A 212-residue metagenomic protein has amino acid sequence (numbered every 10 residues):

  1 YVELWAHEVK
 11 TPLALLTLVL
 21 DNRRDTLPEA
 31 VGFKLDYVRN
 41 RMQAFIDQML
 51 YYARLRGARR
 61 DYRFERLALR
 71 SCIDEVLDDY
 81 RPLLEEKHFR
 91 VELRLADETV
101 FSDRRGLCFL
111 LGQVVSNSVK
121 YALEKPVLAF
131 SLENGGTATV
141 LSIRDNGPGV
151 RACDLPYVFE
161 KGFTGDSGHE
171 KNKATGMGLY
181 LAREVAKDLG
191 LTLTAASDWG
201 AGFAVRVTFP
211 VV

Functional and structural regions predicted by a protein language model:
L83-L93: Short conserved segments within the C-terminal catalytic ATPase subdomain
S118-V119: Short helix-loop "hinge" at the ATP-lid/N-box region of the Bergerat-fold HATPase_c
K125-T137: Short beta-strand/loop element within the Bergerat-fold HATPase_c
D145: Acidic ATP/Mg2+-coordinating residue in the GHKL
V150-F163: Short conserved segment of the HATPase_c
